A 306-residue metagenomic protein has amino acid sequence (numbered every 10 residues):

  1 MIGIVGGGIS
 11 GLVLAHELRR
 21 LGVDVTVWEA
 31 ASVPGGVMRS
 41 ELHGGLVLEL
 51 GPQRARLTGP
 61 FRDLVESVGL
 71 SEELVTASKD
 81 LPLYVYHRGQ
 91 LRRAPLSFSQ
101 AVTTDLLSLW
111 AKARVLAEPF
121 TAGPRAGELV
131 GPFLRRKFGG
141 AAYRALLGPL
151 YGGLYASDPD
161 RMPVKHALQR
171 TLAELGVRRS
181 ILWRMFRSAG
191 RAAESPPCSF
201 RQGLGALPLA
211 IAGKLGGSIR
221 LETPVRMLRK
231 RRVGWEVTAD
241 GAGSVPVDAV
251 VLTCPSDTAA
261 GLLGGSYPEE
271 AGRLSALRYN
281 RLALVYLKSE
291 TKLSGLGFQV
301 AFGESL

Functional and structural regions predicted by a protein language model:
M1-V27: N-terminal Rossmann-like FAD-binding beta1-loop-alpha1 element of flavoenzymes
S10, V33, D257: Conserved Rossmann-like nucleotide-cofactor binding loop
H16, R20, S40, G213 (+1 more regions): Short, well-ordered alpha-helices that flank and scaffold nucleotide-derived cofactor binding pockets
R19-H43: Glycine-rich FAD pyrophosphate-binding loop
L21, T223-L306: Mid-domain catalytic core of redox enzymes that form a hydrophobic substrate pocket/lid adjacent to a catalytic redox
G44-A122: Dinucleotide-binding Rossmann-like beta1-alpha1 core, especially the glycine-rich loop that anchors the ADP
V115-G234, P246: Active-site/ligand-binding neighborhood in enzyme catalytic cores
